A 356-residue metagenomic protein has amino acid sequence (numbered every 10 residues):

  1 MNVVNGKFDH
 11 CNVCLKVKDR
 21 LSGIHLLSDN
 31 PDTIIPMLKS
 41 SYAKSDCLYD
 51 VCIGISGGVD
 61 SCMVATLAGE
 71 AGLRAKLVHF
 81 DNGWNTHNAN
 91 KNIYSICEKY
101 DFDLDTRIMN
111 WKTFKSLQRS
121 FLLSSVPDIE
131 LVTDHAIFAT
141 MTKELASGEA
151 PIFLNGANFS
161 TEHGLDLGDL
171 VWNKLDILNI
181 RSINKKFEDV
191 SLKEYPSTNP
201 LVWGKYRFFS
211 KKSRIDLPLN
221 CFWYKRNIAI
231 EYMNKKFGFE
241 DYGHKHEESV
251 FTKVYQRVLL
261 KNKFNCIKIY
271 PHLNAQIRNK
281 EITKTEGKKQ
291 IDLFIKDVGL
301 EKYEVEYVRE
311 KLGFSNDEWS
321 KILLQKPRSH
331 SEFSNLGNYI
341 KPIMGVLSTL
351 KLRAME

Functional and structural regions predicted by a protein language model:
M1-D50, L67, A71-M355: Nucleotide-activated chemistry modules centered on ATP-dependent adenylation/adenylyltransferase
V51-D60: Short, glycine-rich nucleotide/cofactor-binding loops
V59-V64, A136: Short glycine/serine/threonine-rich phosphate/pyrophosphate-binding segments that cradle anionic phosphate groups
